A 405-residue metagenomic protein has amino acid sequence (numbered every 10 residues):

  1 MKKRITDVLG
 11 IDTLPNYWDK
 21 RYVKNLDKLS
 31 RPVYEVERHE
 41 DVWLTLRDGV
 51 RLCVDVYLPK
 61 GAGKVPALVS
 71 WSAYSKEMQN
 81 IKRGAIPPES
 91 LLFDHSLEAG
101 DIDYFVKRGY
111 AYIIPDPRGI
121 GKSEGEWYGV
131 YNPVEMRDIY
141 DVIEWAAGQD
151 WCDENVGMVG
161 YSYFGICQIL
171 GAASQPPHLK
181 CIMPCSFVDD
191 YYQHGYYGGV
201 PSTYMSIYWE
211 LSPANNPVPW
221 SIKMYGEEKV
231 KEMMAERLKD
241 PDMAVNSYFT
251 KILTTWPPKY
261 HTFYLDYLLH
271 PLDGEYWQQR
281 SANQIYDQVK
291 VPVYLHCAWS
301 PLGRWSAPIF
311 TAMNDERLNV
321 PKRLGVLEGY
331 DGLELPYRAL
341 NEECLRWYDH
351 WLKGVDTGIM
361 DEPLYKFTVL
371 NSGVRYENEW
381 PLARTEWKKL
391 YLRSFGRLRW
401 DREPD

Functional and structural regions predicted by a protein language model:
K2-L14, H95-D101, K107, A173-Q288: Accessory cap/linker subdomain of secreted extracellular hydrolases
K2-T13, K231-K251, G332-D405: C-terminal, loop-rich substrate-recognition/catalytic regions characterized by aromatic stacking residues
V23-G63, A67: N-terminal cap/lid segment of alpha/beta-hydrolase-fold proteins
K60-G148, G195-G198, T203: Cap/lid segment of the alpha/beta-hydrolase catalytic domain
D150-Y163: Alpha/beta-hydrolase fold nucleophile elbow
V289, L295-C297: Short beta-strand/loop motif that positions the catalytic acidic residue of the alpha/beta-hydrolase fold
P301-P308: Conserved alpha/beta-hydrolase "acid-adjacent" motif
D315-D331: Catalytic histidine neighborhood in serine/cysteine hydrolases with alpha/beta-hydrolase-type architecture
